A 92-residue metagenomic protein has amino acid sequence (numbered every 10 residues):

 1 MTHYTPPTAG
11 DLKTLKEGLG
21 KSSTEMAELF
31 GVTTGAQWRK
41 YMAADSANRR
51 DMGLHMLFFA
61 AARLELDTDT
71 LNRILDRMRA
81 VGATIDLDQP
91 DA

Functional and structural regions predicted by a protein language model:
M1-L19: A short, Lys/Arg-rich alpha-helix, primarily the initiator
E17, E28, A62: Short polybasic/polar patches that bind polyanions
K21-K40: Short alpha-helical DNA-recognition segment
F30, M42, L75-M78: A general structural motif at alpha-helix termini
T33, D45-R49, D67-L71: Amphipathic alpha-helical interaction segments
A43-A60: Short, basic-rich loop-to-helix N-cap that marks the start of a DNA-contacting helix
L66-A92: Short, charged recognition helix plus adjacent turn of helix-turn-helix-like nucleic-acid-binding domains
